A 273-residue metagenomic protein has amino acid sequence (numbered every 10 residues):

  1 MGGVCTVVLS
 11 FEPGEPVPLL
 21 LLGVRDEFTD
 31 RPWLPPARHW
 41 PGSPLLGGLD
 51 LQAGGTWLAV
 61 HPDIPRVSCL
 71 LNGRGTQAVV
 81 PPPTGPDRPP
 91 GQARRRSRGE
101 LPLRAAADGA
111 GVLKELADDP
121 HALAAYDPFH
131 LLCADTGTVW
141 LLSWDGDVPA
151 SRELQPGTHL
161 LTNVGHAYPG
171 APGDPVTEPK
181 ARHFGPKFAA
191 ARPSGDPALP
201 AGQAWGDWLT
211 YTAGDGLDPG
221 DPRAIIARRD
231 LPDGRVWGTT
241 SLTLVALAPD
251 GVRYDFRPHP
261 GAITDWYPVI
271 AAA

Functional and structural regions predicted by a protein language model:
M1-A273: N-terminal nucleophile
